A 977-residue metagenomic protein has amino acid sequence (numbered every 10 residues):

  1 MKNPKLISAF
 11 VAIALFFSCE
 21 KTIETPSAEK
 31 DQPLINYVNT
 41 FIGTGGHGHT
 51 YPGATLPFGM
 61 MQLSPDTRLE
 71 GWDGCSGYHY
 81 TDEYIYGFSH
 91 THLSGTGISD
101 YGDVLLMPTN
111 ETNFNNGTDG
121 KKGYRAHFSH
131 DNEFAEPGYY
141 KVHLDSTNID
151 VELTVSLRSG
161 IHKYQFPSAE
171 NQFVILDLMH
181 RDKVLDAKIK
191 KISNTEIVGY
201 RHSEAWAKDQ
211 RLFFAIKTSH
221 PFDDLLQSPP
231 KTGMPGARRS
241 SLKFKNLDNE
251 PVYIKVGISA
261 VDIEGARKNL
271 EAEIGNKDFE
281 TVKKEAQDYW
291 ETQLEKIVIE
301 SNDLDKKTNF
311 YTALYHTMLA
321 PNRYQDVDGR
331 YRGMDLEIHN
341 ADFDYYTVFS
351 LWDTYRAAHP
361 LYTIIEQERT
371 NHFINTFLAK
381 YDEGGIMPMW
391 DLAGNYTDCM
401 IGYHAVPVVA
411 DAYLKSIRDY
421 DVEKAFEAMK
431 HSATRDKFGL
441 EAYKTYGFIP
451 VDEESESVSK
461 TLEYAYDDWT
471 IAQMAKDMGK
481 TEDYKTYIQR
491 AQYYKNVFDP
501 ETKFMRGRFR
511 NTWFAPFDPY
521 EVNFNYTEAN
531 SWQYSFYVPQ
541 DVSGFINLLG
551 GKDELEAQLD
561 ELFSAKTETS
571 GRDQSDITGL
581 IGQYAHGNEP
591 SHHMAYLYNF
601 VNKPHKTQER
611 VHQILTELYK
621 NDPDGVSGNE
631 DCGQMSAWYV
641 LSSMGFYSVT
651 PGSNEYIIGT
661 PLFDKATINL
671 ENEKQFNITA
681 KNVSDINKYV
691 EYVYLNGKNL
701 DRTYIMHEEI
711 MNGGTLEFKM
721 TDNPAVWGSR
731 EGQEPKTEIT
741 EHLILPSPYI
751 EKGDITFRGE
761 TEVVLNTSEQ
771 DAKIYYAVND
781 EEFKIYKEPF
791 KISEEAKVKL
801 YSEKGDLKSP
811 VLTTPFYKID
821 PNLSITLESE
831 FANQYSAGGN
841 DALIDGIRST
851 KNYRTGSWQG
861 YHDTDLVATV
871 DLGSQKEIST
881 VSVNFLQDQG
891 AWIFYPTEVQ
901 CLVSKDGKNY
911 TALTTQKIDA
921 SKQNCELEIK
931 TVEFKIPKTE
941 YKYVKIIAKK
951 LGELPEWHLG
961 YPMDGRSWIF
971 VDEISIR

Functional and structural regions predicted by a protein language model:
F17-S18: C-terminal motif of bacterial Sec signal peptides marking the signal peptidase cleavage site
E24-H359, T363-L462, T470-N496, T502-R506 (+8 more regions): Accessory carbohydrate-recognition regions in carbohydrate-active enzymes
S168-E170, I686-K688, T767-A772, Q875-I878 (+1 more regions): Short proline/glycine-enriched turn/loop motifs at strand-loop junctions of beta-rich domains
P251, G713, S793-K797, T939-Y941: Extracellular Ig-like/FN3 beta-sandwich strand-entry sites
Y692-Y694, K773-A777, Q900-L902: Beta-strand signatures of extracellular beta-sandwich domains
P724-W727, G805-K808, K950-W957: Short acidic/polar inter-strand loop motif in beta-rich domains
T737-L866: Short, compositionally stereotyped local motifs that mark structural "simplifiers"
S849-T914, E928-R977: Aromatic, loop-rich ligand-recognition surfaces of beta-strand-rich domains
